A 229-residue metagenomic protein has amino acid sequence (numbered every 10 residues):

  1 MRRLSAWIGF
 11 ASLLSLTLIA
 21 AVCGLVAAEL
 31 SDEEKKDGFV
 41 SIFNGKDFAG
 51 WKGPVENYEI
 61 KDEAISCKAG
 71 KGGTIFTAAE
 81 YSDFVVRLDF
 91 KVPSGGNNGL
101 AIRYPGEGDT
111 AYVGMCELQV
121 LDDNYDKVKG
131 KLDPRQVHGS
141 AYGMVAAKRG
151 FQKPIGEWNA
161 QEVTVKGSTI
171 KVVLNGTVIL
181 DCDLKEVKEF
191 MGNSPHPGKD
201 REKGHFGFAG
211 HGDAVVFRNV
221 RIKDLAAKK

Functional and structural regions predicted by a protein language model:
M1-I8: N-terminal secretory signal peptides that target proteins for export/translocation
L4, L13-S15, A27, S31: Compositionally biased, low-complexity segments enriched in small residues
G9-G24: Bacterial N-terminal signal peptides
L25-K229: Carbohydrate-interacting regions of secretory-pathway proteins
